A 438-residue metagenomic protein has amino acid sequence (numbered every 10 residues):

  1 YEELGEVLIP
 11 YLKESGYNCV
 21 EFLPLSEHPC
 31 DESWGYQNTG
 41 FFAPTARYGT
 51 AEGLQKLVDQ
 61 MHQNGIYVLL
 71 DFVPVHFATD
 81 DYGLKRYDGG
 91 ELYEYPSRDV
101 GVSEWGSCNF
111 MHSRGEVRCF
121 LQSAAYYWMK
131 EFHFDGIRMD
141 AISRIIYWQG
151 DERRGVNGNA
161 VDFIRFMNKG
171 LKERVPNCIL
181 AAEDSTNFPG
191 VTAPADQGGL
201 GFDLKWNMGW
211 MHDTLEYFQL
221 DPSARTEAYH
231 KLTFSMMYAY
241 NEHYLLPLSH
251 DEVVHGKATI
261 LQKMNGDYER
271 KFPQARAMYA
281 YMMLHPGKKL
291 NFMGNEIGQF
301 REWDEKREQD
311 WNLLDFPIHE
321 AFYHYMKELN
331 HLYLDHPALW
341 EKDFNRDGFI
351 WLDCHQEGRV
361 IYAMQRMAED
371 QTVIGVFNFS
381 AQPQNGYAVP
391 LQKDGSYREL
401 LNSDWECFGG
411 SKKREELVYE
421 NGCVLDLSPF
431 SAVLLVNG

Functional and structural regions predicted by a protein language model:
E2-V156, E420: Substrate-binding/active-site clefts of carbohydrate-active enzymes
I9, V58, A125-M129, N168 (+2 more regions): Non-transmembrane alpha-helical segments in soluble domains of secreted/periplasmic/extracellular proteins
F22, F41, M61, W128 (+8 more regions): Conserved, mostly hydrophobic/aromatic
Y36-T39, D304-L313: Active-site His/acidic residue clusters
H133-D135, W148-K306, L334-W340, F344-V389 (+3 more regions): Conserved alpha/beta catalytic core and glycan-binding cleft of carbohydrate-active enzymes
E152-R154, L261-R270, D310-E320, Y419-V424: Active-site rim elements
L314, I318-F322, L329-H331, A388-L417: C-terminal accessory region downstream of the catalytic core in glycan-modifying enzymes
R414-G438: C-terminal beta-strand-rich structural cap/linker in extracellular carbohydrate-active enzymes
